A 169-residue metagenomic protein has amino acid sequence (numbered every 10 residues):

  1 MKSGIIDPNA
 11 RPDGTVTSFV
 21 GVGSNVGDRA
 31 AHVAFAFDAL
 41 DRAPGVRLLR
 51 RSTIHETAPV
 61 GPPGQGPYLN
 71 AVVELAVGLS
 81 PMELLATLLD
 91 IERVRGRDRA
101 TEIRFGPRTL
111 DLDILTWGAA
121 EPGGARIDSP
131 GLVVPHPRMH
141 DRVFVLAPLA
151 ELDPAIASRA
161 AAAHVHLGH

Functional and structural regions predicted by a protein language model:
K2-V46, R51-A58: N-terminal beta1-alpha1 ligand-phosphate binding loop
V60-Y68, L79-H169: Flexible, gly/pro- and Lys/Arg-enriched active-site loops
V73: Short basic (Lys/Arg) and small-residue
